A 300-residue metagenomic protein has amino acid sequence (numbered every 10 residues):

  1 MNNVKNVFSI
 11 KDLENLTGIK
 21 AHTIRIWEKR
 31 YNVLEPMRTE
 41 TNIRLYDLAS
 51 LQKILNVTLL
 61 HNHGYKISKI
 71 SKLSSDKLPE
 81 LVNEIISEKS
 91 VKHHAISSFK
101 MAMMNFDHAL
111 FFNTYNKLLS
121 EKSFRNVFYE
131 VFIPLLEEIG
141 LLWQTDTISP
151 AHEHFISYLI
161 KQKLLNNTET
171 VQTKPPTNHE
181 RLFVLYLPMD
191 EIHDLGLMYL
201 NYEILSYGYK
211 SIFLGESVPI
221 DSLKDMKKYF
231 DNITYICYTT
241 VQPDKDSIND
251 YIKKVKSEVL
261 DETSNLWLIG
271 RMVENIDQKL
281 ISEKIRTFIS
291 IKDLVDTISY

Functional and structural regions predicted by a protein language model:
M1-V4, V57-T58: Short, amphipathic alpha-helical "recognition" segments used to contact nucleic acids or chromatin
N3-T23: Polyanion-binding surface elements
N6, I19, Q52, L195-G196: Residue-level preference for nonpolar/small residues embedded in alpha-helices
F8-I10, E40-N42, N83-E84, F124 (+2 more regions): A short, structure-level motif marking secondary-structure boundaries and short turns
L13-E14, R44-Y46, M189-D190, F213: A generic secondary-structure micro-motif detector that highlights 1-2 residue hydrophobic/ambivalent hotspots embedded
L16, K20-R25, K29-Q172: Long amphipathic alpha-helical segments
T147-S149, F155-Y300: C-terminal regulatory/effector modules of DNA-binding transcriptional regulators
